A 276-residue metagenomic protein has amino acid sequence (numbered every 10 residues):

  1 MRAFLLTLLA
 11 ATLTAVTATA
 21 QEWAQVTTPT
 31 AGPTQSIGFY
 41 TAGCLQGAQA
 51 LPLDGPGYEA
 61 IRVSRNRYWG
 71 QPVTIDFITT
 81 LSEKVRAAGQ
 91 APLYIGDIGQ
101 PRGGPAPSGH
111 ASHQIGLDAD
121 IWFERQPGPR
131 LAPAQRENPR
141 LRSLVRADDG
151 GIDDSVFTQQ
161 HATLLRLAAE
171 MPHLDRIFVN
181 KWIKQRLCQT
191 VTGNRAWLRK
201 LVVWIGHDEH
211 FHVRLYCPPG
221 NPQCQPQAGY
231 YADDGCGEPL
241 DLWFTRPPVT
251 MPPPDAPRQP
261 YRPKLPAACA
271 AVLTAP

Functional and structural regions predicted by a protein language model:
M1-F4: Positively charged n-region of N-terminal signal peptides that target proteins for export
L6-A15: Bacterial N-terminal signal peptides
V16-A20: Sec/Tat signal peptide C-region and signal peptidase I cleavage site
W23-V26, F77-S108, F178-K200: Extended, low-complexity, intrinsically disordered C-terminal regulatory tails of eukaryotic serine/threonine kinases
T30-G96, V156-R166, M171: Active-site acidic/histidine clusters and adjacent loop/turn architecture that either coordinate catalytic ions
R86-A88, S112-L117, A169, W204-H207: Extracellular/periplasmic catalytic domains that process cell-envelope and extracellular macromolecules
Q100-D154: Acidic/His-rich structured neighborhood in mature extracellular/periplasmic domains
Q135-P276: Catalytic cores and adjacent binding grooves of peptidoglycan-active enzymes
